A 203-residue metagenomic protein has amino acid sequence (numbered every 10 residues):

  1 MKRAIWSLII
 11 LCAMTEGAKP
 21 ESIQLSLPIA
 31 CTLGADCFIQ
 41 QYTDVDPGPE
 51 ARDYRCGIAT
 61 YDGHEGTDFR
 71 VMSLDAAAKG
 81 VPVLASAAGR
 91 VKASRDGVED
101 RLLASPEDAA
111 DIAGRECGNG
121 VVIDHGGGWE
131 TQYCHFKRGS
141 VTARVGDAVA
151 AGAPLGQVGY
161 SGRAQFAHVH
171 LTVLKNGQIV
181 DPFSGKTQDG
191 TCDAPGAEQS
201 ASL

Functional and structural regions predicted by a protein language model:
A4-A13: Sec-dependent N-terminal signal peptides
K19-R52, A109-R115, V141-A153, T172-L203: Acidic, glycine-rich catalytic/binding loops that coordinate metals and/or anionic ligands
G57-I58, L74, G80-P82, A109-G114 (+1 more regions): Short consensus segments that form the blades of beta-propeller domains, in both extracellular/periplasmic
Y61-T67, V71, R115, N119-H125 (+2 more regions): Serine endopeptidase catalytic core focused on the charge-relay Asp
D75, G97-E99, L155-R163: Short, charged beta-turn/beta-strand-edge "cap" motif at the junction between a beta-strand and an adjacent loop
A78-G80, S86-V145: Zn2+-dependent peptidoglycan hydrolase active-site motif and core
P106-E107, V121, V149-G162: Short hydrophobic beta/alpha edge segments that flank linear recognition/processing sites
T142-R144, Y160-A167: Short glycine/proline-centered loop/turn elements that form peptide/ligand docking sites
